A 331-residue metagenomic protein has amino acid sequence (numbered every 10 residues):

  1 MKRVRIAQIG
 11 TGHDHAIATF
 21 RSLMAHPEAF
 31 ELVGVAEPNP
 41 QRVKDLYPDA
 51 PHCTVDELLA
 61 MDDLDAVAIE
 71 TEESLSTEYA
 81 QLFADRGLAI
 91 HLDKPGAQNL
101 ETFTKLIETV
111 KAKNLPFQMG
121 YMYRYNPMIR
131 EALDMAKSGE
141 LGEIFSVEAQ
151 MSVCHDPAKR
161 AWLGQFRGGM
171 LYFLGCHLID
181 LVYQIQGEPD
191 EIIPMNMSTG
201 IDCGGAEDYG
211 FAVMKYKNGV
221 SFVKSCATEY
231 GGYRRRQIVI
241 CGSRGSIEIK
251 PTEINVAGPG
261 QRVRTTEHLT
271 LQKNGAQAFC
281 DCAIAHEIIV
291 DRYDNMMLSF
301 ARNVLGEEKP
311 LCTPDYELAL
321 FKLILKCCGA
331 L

Functional and structural regions predicted by a protein language model:
M1-R3, Q8-I9, A66-A68, N295-L331: C-terminal helix-rich "cap/oligomerization" subdomain common to oxidoreductases
M1-Y47: N-terminal Rossmann-like dinucleotide-binding module
K2, F173, D180-A257, D294-E308: Contiguous beta-strand/loop segments that form the cofactor/metal-binding neighborhood of enzyme cores
P27, M122, V239-D315: C-terminal glycine/acidic-rich active-site capping loop/insertion
Y47-T109: Beta-loop-alpha module in the N-terminal Rossmann-like domain of NAD(P)-dependent dehydrogenases, especially those
K105-M122, G142-V147: Rossmann-fold dehydrogenase core element
Y123-C203: Predominantly a Rossmann-like dinucleotide-binding segment in NAD(P)-dependent oxidoreductases
